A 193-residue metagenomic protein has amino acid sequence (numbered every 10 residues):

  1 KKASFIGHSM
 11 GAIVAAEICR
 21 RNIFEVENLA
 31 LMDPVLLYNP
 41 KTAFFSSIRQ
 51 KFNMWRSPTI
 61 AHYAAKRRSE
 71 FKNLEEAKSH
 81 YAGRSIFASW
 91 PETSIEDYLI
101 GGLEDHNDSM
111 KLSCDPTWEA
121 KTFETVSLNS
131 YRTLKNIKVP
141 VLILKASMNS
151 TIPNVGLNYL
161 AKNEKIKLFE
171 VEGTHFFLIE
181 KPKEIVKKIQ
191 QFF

Functional and structural regions predicted by a protein language model:
K2-F45: Conserved hydrolase catalytic core segment
P34, M148, G173: Active-site loop/turn elements of alpha/beta-hydrolase fold enzymes, especially the short glycine-/histidine-rich
K41-N107: Helix-rich cap/lid subdomain of alpha/beta-hydrolase
T93, I100-A161: Conserved serine/cysteine hydrolase catalytic core
A161-H175: Catalytic histidine neighborhood in serine/cysteine hydrolases with alpha/beta-hydrolase-type architecture
G173-V186: Catalytic histidine-centered segment of alpha/beta-hydrolase-like enzymes
K188-F193: C-terminal alpha-helix
